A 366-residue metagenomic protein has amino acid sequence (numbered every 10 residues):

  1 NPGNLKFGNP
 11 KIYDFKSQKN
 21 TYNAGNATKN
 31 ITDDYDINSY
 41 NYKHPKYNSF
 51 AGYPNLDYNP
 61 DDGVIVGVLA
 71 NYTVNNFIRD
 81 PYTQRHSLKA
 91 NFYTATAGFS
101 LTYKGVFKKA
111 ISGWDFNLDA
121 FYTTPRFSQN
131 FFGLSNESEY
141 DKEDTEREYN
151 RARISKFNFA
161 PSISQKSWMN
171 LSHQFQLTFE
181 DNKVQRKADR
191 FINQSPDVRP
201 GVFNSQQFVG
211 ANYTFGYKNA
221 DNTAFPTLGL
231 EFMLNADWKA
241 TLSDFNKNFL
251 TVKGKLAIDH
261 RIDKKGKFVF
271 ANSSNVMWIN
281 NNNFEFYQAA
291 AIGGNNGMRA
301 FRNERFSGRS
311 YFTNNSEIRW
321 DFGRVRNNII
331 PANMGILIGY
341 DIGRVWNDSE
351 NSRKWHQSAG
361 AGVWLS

Functional and structural regions predicted by a protein language model:
N1-P2: Conserved kinase catalytic-core segment
L5-A120, R126, G201-T227, S310 (+2 more regions): Outer-membrane beta-barrel initiation region
Y22-A24, G67, N130, F284-F286 (+1 more regions): Short conserved micro-motifs at the rims of enzyme active sites and ligand-binding pockets
T28-D36, F175-E180, G216-K218, M277-Y287: Short N-terminal helix-initiation segments at or just after the protein's N-terminus
T32-D34, S87-S100, K104-V106, L228-S366: C-terminal transmembrane beta-barrel domains of outer membrane proteins
N38-Y42, V74-N75, K183-K187, F225-L228 (+2 more regions): Short hydrophobic/aromatic-rich motifs at helix boundaries and adjacent loops
Y47-V64, L69-N71, D115-K265, V269 (+4 more regions): Transmembrane beta-strand segments of outer-membrane beta-barrel domains in Gram-negative and organellar OMPs
F92-F159, V276-N295, F301: Outer-membrane beta-barrel translocator/channel fold
